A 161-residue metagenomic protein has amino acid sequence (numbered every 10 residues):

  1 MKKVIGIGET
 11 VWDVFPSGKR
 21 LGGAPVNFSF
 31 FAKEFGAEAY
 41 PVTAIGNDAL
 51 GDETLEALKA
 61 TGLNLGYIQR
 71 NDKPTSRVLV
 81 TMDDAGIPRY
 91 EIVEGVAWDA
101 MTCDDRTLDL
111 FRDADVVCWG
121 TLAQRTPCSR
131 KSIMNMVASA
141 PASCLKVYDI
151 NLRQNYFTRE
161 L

Functional and structural regions predicted by a protein language model:
K2-I5, A57-A60, L65-I68, D84-L161: Ribokinase/PfkB-type carbohydrate-kinase core domain
K3-V4, V14-V78, M82-I87, E94-A100 (+1 more regions): Substrate-binding N-lobe of the ribokinase-like
E9, D13, N27, D149: Acidic active-site catalytic centers that drive phospho-/nucleotidyl reactions and related ester hydrolyses
E9, T43-N47, N151: Cofactor-binding loop segments of dinucleotide-utilizing enzymes, especially the Rossmann-like FAD- and NAD(P)+-binding
